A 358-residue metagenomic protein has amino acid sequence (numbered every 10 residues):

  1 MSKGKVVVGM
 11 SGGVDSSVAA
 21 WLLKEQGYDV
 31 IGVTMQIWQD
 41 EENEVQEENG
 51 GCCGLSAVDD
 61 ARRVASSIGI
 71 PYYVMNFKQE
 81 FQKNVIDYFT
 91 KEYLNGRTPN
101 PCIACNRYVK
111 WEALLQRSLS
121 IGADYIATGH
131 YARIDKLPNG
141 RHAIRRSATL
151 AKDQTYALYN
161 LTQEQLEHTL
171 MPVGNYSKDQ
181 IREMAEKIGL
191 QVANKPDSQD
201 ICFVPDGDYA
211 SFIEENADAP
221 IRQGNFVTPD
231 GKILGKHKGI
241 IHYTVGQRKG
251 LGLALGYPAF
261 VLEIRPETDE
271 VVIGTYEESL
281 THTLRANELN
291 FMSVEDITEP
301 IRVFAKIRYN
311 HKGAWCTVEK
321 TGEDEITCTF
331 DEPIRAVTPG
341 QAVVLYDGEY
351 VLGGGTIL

Functional and structural regions predicted by a protein language model:
M1-Y159, L170, D179-Q180, V261: ATP-dependent adenylation/nucleotidyltransferase module used to activate substrates
A127-K136, A143-L358: AMP-forming adenylation/ATP pyrophosphatase catalytic core
